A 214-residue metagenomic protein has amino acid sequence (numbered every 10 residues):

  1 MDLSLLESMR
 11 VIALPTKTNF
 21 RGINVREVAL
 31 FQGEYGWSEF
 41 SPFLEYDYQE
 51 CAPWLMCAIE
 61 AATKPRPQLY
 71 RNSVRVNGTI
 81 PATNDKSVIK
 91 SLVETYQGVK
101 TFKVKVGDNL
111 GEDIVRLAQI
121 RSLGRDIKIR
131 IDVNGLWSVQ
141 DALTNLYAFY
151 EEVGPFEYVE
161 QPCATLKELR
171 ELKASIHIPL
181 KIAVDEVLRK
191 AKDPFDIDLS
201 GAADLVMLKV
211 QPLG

Functional and structural regions predicted by a protein language model:
D2-E152: N-terminal capping/lid subdomain adjacent to the active-site entrance of alpha/beta enzymes
V104, L110-G214: Catalytic core of soluble alpha/beta enzymes
